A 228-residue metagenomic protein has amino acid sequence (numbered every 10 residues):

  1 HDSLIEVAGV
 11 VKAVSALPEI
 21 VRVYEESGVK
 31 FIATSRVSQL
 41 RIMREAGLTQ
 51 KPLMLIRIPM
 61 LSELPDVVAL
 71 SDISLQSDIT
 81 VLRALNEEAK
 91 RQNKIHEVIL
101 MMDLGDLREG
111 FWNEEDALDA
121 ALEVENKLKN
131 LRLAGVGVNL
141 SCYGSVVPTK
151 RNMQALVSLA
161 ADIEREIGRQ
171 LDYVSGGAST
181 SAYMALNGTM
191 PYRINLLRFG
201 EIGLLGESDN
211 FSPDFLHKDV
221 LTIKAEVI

Functional and structural regions predicted by a protein language model:
D2, R22-E26, R44-T49, V68-A69 (+2 more regions): Acidic (Asp/Glu)-rich catalytic clusters
D2-S71, M184: N-terminal active-site wall of soluble small-molecule enzyme domains
S3-V7, G28-F31, T49-L53, S71-D72 (+4 more regions): Short, well-ordered coil/turn segments that N-cap beta-strands
K12, M43, V67, D78 (+5 more regions): Conserved, mostly hydrophobic/aromatic
P18, L40-M43, T80-K94, S145-A155: Active-site-adjacent beta->alpha loops and helix N-cap segments on the catalytic face of soluble alpha/beta enzymes
R36-Q39, R57-S62, I79-V81, M102-L104 (+1 more regions): Short, acidic/turn-prone active-site loops that include or flank metal/cofactor- and phosphate-binding residues
L64-L107: A generic, well-ordered mixed alpha/beta core segment in the N-terminal half of proteins
E97, D103-K224: Active-site loop/helix belt of alpha/beta enzymes
